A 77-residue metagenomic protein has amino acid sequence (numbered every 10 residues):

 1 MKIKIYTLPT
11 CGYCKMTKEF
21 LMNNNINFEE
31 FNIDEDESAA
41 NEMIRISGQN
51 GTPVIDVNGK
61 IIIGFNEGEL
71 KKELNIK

Functional and structural regions predicted by a protein language model:
M1-N24: Local sequence-structure signature of Cys/Sec-based thiol-disulfide redox active-site neighborhoods
K2-K4, F28-E29, K60: Short active-site oxyanion
M16-K18, N27, N58, E67-K77: Non-globular targeting/processing and membrane-anchoring segments
N27-A39: Thiol-based oxidoreductase modules, predominantly thioredoxin-like and allied folds used for disulfide exchange
A40, T52, E67-L70: A general structural signal for well-ordered alpha-helical segments in protein cores
R45-G48: Major-groove DNA-recognition helix of helix-turn-helix-type DNA-binding domains
P53-I62: A short, hydrophobic beta-strand/beta-hairpin element that forms part of a small beta-sheet core
